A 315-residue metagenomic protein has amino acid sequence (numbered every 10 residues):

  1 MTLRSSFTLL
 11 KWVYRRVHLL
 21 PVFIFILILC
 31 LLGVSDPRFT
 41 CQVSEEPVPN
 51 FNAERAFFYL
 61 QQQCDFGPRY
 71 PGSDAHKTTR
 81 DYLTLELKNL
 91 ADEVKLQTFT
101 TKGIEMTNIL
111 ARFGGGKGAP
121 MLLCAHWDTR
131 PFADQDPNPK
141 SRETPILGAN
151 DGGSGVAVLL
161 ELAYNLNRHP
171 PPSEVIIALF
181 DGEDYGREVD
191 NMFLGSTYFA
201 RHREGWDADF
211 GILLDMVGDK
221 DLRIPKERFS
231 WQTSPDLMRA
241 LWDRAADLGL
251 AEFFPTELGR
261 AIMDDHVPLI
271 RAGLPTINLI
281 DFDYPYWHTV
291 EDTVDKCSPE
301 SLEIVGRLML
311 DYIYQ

Functional and structural regions predicted by a protein language model:
L9-F23: N-terminal Sec-pathway targeting helices
P21-L32: Hydrophobic membrane-insertion alpha-helices, especially the h-region of bacterial N-terminal signal peptides
E45-N50, D65-D74, L96-T100, R142-G152 (+6 more regions): Second-shell loop/turn segments in exported
N50, F210, D219-Q315: Active-site-adjacent substrate-binding region of metalloamidase/peptidase-like peptide-processing proteins
F58-G118: A non-catalytic alpha/beta surface segment that caps or lines the substrate-entry region of metallo-dependent hydrolase
Y70-P71, T100-K102, G116-K117, W127-P131 (+4 more regions): Solvent-exposed loop/turn segments at secondary-structure junctions within structured extracellular/periplasmic domains
A125-A157: Active-site histidine-acidic residue metal-binding/catalytic motifs, centered on HxH/HExxH-like signatures
T144-D236, R244, A261: Acidic/histidine-rich catalytic neighborhood of metal-dependent amide-processing enzymes
